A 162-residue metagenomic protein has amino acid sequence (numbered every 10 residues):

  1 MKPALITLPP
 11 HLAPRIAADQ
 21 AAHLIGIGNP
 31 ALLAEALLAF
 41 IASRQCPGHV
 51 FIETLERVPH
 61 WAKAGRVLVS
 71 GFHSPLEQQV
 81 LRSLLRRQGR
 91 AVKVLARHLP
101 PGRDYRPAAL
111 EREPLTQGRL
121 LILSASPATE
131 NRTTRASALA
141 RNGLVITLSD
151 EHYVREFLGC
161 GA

Functional and structural regions predicted by a protein language model:
K2-A162: Glycine-biased, small-residue-rich flexible motifs in mid-sequence functional cores and linkers
